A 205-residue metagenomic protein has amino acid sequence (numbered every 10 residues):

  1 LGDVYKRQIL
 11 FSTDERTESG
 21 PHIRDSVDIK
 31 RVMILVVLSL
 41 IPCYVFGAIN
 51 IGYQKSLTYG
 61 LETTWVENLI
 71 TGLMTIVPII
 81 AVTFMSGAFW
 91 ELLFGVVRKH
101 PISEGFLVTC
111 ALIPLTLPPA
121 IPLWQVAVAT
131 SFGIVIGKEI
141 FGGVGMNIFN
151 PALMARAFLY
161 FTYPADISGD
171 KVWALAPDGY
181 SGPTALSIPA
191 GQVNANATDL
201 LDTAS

Functional and structural regions predicted by a protein language model:
L1-Y5: Short, small-residue-biased leader/transition segments that mark boundaries at the very start of proteins
T13-V32, W65-L69: Cytosolic juxtamembrane amphipathic/interface segments immediately preceding and feeding into a transmembrane helix
T17-I23, G87-K99, I134-G145: C-terminal ends of transmembrane helices
V36-I49, F84-E91, L115, S131-I134 (+1 more regions): Hydrophobic core segments of alpha-helical transmembrane domains in multi-pass membrane transport and ion-translocation
P42-T109: Membrane helical hairpin/interfacial module
H100-T109, A127-V128, N147-R156: Cytoplasmic-side transmembrane-helix entry/capping segments in multi-pass membrane proteins
T109-P119, I136: Generic transmembrane alpha-helix motif of multi-pass integral membrane proteins
G145-S205: Long hydrophobic alpha-helical segments that form multi-pass transmembrane helix bundles in integral membrane proteins
